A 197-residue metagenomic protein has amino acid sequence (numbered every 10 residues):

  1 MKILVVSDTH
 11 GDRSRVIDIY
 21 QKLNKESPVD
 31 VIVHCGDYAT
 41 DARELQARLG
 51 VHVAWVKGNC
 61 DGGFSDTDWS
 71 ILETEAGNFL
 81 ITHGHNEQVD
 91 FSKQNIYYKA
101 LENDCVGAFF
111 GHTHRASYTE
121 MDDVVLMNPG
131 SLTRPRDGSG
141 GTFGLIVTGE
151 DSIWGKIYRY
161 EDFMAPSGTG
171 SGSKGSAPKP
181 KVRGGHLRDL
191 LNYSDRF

Functional and structural regions predicted by a protein language model:
M1-R48, G62, T67-D68, S139-T142 (+1 more regions): N-terminal active-site segment of His-dependent metallophosphoesterases
I3-V5, E73-T74, L80-I81, L145-I146: Core dinuclear metal-dependent hydrolase active-site scaffold
V5-S7, V31-D37, A54-N59, L80-H83 (+2 more regions): Active-site neighborhood of phospho(di)ester-bond hydrolases with catalytic His/Asp-centered motifs
D18, N103-D104, M127-F197: Binuclear metal-dependent phosphoesterase catalytic core
S27, R48-G50, T74-A76, M121 (+1 more regions): Short, well-ordered coil/turn elements that cap or connect secondary structure elements
R43, R48, A54-C60, D66-H85 (+1 more regions): Glycine/small-residue-rich loop that forms an oxyanion/phosphate-binding "nest" at active or ligand-binding sites
A54, H85, V89-W154: Conserved beta-sheet core of the metallophosphoesterase superfamily
